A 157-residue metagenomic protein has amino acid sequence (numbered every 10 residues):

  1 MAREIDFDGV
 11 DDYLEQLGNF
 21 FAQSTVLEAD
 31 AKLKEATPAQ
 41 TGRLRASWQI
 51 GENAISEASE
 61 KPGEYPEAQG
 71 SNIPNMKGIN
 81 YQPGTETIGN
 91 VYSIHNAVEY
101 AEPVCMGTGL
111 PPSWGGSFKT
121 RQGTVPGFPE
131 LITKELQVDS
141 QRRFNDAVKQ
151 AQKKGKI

Functional and structural regions predicted by a protein language model:
E4, D8-W114, K153, I157: Short, low-complexity, charged/polar segments at coil/turn and helix-coil boundaries
D11-L17, S113-E135: Short histidine-centered catalytic/ligand-binding loop motif
G123-I157: Protruding loop/beta-arch "assembly-hinge" segments enriched in small, turn-prone residues
